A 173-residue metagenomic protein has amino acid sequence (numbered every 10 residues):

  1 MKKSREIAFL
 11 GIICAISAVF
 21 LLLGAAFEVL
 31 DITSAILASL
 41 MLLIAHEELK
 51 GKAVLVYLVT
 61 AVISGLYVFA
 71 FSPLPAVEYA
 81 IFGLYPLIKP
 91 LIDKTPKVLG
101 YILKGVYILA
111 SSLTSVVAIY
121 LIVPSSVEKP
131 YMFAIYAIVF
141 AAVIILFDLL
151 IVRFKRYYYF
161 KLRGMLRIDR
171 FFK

Functional and structural regions predicted by a protein language model:
M1-E48, K52-A53: Hydrophobic transmembrane alpha-helices
I7-I12, I36, V54-L58, P75-A76 (+2 more regions): Hydrophobic alpha-helical transmembrane segments
L10, E78-V117: Short helix-perturbing small/polar motifs within transmembrane alpha-helices
L22-D31, A61-L91: Interfacial aromatic-anchored transmembrane helix boundaries in multi-pass membrane proteins
D31-M41, F69-L74, L103-L113: Alpha-helical transmembrane segments of integral membrane proteins, especially early/N-terminal helices
A45-V56, D93-L99: Membrane-helix interface "capping/anchor" motifs
V54-G65, G100-A110: Central hydrophobic cores of alpha-helical transmembrane segments in multi-pass integral membrane proteins
L99-K173: Membrane-embedded alpha-helical hairpins and interfacial helices in multi-pass inner-membrane proteins
